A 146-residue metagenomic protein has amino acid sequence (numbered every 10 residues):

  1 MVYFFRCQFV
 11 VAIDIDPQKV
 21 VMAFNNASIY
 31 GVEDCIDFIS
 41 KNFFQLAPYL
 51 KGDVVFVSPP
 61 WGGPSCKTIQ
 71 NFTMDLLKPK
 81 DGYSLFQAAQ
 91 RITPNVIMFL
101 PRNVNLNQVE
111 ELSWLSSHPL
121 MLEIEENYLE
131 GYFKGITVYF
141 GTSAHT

Functional and structural regions predicted by a protein language model:
M1-T146: Class I S-adenosyl-L-methionine-dependent methyltransferase catalytic core
